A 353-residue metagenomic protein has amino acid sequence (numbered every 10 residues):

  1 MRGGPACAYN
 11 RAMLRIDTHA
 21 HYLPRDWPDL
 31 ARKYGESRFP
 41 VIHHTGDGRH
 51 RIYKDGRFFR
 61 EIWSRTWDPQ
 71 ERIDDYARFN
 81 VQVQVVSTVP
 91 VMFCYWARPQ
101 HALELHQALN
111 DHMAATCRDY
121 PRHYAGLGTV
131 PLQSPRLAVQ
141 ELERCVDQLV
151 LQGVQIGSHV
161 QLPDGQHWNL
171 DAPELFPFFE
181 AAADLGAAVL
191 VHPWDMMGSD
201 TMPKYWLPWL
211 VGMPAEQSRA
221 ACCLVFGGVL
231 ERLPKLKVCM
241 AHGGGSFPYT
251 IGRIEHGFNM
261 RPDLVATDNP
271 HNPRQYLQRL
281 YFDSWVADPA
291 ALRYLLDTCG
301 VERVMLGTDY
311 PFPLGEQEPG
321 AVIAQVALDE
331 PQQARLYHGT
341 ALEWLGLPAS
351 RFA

Functional and structural regions predicted by a protein language model:
G3-G4: Residue-identity detector for glycine
C7-T18, R25-V83, D111-D119, Q140-R144 (+5 more regions): Mid-to-C-terminal alpha-helical segments outside catalytic/metal-binding sites
N10-R11, Q82-L224: Active-site gating/metal-coordination segments in enzymes
I16-T18, Q84-V86, A125-G128, V154-I156 (+4 more regions): Hydrophobic faces of well-ordered beta-strands that scaffold small-molecule active sites in alpha/beta enzyme cores
H21, H159, W194-D195, G244 (+1 more regions): Catalytic metal-binding/acid-base residues of hydrolase active sites
H21-S64, M197-A215, G257-L277: Active-site gating loops and adjacent loop-to-helix segments of metal-dependent hydrolytic enzymes
D26-A31, A97, Q166-W168, T201-K204 (+3 more regions): Short aromatic-enriched loop/helix-cap "lid" or pocket-rim segments at secondary-structure transitions that line
F226-G228, P234-L277: Aromatic-lined glycan-binding groove of carbohydrate-active enzymes
